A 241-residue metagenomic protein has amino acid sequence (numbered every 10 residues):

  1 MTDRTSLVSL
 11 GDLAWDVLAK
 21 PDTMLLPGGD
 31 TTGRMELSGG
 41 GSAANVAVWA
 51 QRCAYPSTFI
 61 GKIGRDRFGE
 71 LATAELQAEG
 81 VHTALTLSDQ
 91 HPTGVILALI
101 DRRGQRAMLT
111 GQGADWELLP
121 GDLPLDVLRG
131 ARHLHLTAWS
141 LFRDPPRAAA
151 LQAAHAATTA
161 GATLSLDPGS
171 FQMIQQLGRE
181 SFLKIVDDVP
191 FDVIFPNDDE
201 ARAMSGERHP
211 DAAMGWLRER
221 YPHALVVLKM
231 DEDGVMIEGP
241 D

Functional and structural regions predicted by a protein language model:
M1-A78, I96: Glycine-rich phosphate/adenosyl-contacting loop at the front of the ribokinase-like
M1-L13, E75-L87, I100-D241: Ribokinase/PfkB-type carbohydrate-kinase core domain
H91-G94: Short acidic/glycine-enriched loop/turn segments that link adjacent beta-strands
